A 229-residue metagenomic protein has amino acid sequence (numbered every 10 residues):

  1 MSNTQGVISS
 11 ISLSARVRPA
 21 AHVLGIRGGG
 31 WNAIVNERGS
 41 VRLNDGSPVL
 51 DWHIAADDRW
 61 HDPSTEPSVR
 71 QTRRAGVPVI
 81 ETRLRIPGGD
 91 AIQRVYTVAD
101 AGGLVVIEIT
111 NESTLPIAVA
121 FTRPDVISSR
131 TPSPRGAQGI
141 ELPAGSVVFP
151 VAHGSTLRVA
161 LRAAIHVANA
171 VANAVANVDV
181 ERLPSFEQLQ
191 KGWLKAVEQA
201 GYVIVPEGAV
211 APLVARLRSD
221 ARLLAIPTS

Functional and structural regions predicted by a protein language model:
M1-L224: Terminal accessory carbohydrate-recognition/targeting modules of carbohydrate-active enzymes
I226-S229: Solvent-exposed loop and edge beta-strand segments that line ligand/cofactor-binding and catalytic clefts
